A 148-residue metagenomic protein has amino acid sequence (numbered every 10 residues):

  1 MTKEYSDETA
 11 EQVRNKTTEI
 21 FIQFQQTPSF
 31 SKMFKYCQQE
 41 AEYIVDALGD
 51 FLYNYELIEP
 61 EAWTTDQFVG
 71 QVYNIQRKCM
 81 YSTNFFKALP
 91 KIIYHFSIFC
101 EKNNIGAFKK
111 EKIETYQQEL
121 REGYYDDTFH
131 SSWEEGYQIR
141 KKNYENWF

Functional and structural regions predicted by a protein language model:
M1-Q76, N84-G106, E122-F148: Charge-rich, intrinsically disordered N-terminal extensions that act as flexible nucleic-acid engagement or regulatory
E111-G123: Short amphipathic alpha-helical linker/capping segments at the junctions of internal repeats and modular domains
